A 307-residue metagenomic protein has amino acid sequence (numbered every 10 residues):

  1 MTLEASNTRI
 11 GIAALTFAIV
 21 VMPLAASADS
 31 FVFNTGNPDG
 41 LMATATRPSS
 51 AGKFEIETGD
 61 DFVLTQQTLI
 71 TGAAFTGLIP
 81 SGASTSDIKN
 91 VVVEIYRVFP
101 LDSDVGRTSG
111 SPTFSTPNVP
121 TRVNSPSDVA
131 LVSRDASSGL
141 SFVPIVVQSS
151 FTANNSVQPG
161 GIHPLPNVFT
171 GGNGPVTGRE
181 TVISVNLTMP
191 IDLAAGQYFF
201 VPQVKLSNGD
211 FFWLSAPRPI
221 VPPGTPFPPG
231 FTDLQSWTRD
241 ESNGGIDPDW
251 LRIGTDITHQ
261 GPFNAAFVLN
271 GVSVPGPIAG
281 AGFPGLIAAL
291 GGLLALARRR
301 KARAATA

Functional and structural regions predicted by a protein language model:
T2-A14: Bacterial N-terminal signal peptides that target proteins for export
A13-M22: Bacterial N-terminal signal peptides
A25-S50, A281: Boundary/junction segments of secreted and surface-exposed precursor proteins
T65-A74, A195: Extended extracellular/luminal ectodomain segments enriched in beta-structured repeat modules
I79, T85-F231: Aromatic- and Gly/Pro-enriched, solvent-exposed loop/edge beta-strand patches characteristic of beta-rich domains
R218-V274: PGST-rich, cysteine-poor low-complexity/disordered linker and tail segments that act as flexible spacers
G276-L296: A short, hydrophobic C-terminal helix/tail in secreted or cell-surface proteins
G292-A307: C-terminal membrane-anchoring or membrane-association module
